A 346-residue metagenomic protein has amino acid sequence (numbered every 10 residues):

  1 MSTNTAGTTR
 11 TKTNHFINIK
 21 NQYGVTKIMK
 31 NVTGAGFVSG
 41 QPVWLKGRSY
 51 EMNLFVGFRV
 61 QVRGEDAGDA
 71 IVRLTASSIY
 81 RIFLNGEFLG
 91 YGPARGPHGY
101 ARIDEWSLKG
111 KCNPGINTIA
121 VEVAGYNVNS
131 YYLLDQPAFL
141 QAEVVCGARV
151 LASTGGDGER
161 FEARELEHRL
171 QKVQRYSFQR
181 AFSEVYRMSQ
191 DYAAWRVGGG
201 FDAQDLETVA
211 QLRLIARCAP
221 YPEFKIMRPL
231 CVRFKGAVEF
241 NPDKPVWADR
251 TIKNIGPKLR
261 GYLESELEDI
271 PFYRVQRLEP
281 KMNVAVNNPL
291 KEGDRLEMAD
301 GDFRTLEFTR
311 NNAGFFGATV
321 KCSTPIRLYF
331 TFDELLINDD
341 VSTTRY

Functional and structural regions predicted by a protein language model:
M1-K12: Ser/Thr-rich, low-complexity intrinsically disordered segments
F16-Y346: Extracellular/oxidizing-compartment recognition motifs
